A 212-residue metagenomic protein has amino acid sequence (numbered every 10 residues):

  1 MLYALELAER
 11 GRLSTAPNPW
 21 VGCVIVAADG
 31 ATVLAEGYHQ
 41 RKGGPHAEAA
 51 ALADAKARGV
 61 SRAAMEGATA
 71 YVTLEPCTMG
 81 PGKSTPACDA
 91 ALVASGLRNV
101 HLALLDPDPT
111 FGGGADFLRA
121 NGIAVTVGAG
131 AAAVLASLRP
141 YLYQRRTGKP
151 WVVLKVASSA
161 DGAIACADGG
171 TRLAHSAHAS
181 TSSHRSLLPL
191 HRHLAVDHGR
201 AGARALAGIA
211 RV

Functional and structural regions predicted by a protein language model:
M1-T15, R62, E66, P81-V212: Zinc-dependent deaminase
W20-V21, A68: Acidic, glycine-enriched active-site microenvironments
V21-A28, K155-A157: Short beta-strand scaffold segments in enzyme catalytic cores
C23, V33-D54: N-terminal beta-alpha supersecondary unit
A28, E75, L104-L105: Cofactor-binding loop segments of dinucleotide-utilizing enzymes, especially the Rossmann-like FAD- and NAD(P)+-binding
A28-L34, G162: Short, glycine-anchored, charge-dense loop/turn motifs used at functional sites
K42-A49, A70-L92: Local cysteine-cluster metal-coordination motifs and their immediate loop/turn environment, predominantly Fe-S cluster
E48-Y71: Flexible, acidic active-site loops/lids enriched in D/E/S/T/G that coordinate Mg2+ and/or position polar
